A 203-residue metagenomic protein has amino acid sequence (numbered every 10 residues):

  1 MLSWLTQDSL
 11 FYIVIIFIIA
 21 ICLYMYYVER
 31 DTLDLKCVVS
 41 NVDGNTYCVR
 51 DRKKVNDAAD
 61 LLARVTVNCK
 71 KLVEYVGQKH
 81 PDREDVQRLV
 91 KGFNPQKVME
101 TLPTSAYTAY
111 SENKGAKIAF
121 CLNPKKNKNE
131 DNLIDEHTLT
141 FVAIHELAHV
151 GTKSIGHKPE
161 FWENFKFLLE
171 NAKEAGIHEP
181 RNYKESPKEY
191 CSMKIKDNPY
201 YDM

Functional and structural regions predicted by a protein language model:
M1-L2, D31: Intrinsically disordered, low-complexity regulatory/activation regions of eukaryotic proteins
S3-V14: N-terminal Sec-pathway targeting helices
I15-D43, R50-I134, S154-M203: Metalloprotease/metallohydrolase-associated module, dominated by Zn2+-dependent proteases
D135-F141: Alpha-helical scaffolds flanking conserved acidic
F141-K153: Active-site recognition of the HExxH zinc-binding catalytic motif
